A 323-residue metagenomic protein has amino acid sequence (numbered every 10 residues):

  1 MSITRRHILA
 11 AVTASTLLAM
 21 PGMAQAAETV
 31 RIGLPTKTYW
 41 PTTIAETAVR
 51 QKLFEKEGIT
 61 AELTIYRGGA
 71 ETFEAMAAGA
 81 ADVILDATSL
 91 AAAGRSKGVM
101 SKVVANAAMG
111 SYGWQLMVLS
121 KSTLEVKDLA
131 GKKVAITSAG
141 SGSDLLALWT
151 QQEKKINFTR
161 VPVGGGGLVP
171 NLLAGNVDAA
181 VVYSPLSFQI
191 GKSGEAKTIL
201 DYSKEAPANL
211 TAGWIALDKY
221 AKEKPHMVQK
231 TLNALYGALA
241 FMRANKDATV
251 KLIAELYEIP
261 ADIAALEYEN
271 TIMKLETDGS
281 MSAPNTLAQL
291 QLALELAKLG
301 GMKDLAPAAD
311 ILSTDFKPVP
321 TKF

Functional and structural regions predicted by a protein language model:
M1-S2, A14-L17: Secretory targeting signals
R5-L9: N-terminal export leaders
A26-V163, G167-N171, D178-S184, I199-L200 (+1 more regions): Short, glycine-/small- and polar/acidic-enriched structural segments that line small-molecule recognition paths
K52, G79, G175, G194 (+2 more regions): Short glycine-centered helix-capping/turn motifs at secondary-structure transition points
D82, S89-L90, G166-Y257: Pocket-lining segment of extracytoplasmic ligand-binding domains
K222-G300: Secondary-structure end/capping motifs
L294-F323: Conserved C-terminal helix/tail region of periplasmic/extracytoplasmic solute-binding proteins
